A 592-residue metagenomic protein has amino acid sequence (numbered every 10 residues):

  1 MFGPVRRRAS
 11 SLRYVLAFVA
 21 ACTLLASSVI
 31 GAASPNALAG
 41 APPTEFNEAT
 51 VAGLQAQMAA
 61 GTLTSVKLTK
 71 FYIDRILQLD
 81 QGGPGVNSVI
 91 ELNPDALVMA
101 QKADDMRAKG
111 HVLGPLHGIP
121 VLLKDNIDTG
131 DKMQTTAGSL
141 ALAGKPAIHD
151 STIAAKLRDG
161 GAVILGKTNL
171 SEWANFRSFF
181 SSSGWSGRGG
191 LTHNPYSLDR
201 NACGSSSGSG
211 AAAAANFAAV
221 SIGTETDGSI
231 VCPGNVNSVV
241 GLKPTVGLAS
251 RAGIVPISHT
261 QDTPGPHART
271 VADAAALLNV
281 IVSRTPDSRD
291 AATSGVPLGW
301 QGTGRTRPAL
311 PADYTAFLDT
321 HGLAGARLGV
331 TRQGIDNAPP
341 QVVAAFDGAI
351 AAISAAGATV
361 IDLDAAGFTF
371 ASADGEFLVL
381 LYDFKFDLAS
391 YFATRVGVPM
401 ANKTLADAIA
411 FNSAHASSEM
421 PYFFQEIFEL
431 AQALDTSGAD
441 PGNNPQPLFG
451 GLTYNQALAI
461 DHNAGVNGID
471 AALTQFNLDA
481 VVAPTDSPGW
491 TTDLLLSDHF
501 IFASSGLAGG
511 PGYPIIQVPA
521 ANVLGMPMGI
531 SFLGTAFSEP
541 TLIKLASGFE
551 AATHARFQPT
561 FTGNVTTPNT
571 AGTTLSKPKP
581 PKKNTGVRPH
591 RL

Functional and structural regions predicted by a protein language model:
G3-R8, Y14-D105, R332, G348-A358 (+3 more regions): An N-terminal boundary/leader segment
L38-D227, T245, P264, R269-A272 (+4 more regions): Gly/Ser-rich catalytic/binding loops embedded in alpha/beta enzyme cores
P42, H117-A137, F317-T331, L381-G465 (+1 more regions): Short helix-loop capping/hinge segments that flank enzyme active sites or metal/cofactor-binding pockets
G61, G118, K124, D159 (+4 more regions): Glycine-rich, small-residue loops and helix-cap segments that act as flexible hinges at active-site edges
T62, T69, Q101, S151 (+5 more regions): Acyltransferase
A137-G144, P339-P340, W490-D498: Glycine/threonine-rich flexible loop motifs
S183-S186, I230, V236-V255, Q517-A520: Flexible glycine/proline-rich, aromatic-decorated loop/lid segments
K243-A344, G367-F370, A414, A551-S576: A short helix-breaking turn/cap at a secondary-structure junction
